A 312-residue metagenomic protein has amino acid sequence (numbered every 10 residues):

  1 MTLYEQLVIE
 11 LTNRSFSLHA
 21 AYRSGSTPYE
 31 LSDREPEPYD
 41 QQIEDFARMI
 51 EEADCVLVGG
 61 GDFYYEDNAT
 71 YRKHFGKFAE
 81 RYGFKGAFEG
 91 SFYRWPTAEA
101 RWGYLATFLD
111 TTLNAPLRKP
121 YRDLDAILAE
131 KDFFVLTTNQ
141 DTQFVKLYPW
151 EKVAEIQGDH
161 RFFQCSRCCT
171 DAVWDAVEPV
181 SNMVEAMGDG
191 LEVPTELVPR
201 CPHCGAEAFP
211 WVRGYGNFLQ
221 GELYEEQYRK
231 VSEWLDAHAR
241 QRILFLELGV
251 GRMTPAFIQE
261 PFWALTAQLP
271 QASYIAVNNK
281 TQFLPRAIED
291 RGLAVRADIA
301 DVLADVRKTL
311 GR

Functional and structural regions predicted by a protein language model:
M1-R312: Conserved catalytic alpha/beta core of Sir2/sirtuin-type deacylases, generalized to analogous enzyme cores that bind
